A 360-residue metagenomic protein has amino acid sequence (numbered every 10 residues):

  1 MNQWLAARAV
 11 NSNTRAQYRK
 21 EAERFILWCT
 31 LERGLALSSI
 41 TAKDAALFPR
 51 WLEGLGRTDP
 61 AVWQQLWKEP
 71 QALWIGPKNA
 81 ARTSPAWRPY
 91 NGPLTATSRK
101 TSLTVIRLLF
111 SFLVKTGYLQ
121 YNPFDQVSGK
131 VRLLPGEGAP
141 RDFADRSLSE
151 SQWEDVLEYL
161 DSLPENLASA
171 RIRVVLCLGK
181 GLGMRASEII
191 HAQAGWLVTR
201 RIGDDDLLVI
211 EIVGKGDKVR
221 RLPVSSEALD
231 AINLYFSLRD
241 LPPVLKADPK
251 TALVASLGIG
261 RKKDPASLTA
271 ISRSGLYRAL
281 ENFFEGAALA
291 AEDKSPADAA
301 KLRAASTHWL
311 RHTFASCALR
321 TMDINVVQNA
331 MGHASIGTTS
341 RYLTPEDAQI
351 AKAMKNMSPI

Functional and structural regions predicted by a protein language model:
N2-N13, E23-R141, S162-L163: N-terminal core-binding DNA-recognition domain of tyrosine recombinases/integrases
K115-Q120, G179-D205: Short, charged phosphate-coordinating catalytic segments
L134-L157, D217-E227, D248-T251, A266-T269: DNA breakage-rejoining catalytic core of tyrosine-based enzymes
E154-A186: Basic, Lys/Arg- and aromatic-enriched nucleic-acid-binding interface segment
E165, Y277-N329: Short, basic (Lys/Arg/His-rich) helix/loop patches that form interaction surfaces in the mid-to-C-terminal regions
H191-T251: Conserved tyrosine-mediated DNA breakage-rejoining catalytic core shared by Y-recombinases
S226-K301: Active-site/catalytic core of tyrosine-dependent DNA strand-transfer enzymes
I324, M331, S335-N356: Catalytic-site neighborhood detector that most strongly recognizes the C-terminal catalytic loop/helix of tyrosine
